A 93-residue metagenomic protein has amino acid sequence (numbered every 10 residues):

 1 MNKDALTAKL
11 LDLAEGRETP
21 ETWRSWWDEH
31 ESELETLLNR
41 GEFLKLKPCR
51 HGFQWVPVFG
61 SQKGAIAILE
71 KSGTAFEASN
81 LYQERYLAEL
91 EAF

Functional and structural regions predicted by a protein language model:
M1-A92: Acidic, Ser/Pro/Thr-rich low-complexity regulatory regions and the short amphipathic helical interaction modules they
